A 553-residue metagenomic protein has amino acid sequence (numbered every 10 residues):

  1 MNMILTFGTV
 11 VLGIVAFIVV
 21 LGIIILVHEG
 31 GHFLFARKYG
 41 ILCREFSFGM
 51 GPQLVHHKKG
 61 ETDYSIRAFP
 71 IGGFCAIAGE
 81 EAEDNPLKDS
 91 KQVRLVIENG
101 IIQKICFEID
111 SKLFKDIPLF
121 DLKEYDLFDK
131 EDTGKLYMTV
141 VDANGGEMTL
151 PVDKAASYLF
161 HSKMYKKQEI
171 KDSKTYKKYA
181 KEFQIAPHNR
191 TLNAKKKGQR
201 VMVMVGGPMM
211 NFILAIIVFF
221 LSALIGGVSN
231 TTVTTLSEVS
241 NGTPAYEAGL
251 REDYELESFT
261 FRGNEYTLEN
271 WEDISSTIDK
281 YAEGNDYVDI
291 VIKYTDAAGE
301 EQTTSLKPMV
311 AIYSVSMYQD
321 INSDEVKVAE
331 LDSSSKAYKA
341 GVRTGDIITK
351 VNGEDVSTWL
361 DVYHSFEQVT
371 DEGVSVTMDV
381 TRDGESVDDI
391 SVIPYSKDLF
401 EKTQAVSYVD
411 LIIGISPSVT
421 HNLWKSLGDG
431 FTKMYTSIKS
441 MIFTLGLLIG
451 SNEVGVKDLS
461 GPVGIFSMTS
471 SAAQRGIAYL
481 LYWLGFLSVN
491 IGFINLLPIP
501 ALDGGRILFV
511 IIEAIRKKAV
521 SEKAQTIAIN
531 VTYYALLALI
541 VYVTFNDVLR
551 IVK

Functional and structural regions predicted by a protein language model:
N2-I4, T175-G198, Y313-K339, T344-I347 (+4 more regions): Functional transmembrane alpha-helices
T9-I101, C106-F183, L487-R516: Small-residue-rich helix-interface/hinge motifs
F35, G226-S229, F261-N264, G450 (+1 more regions): Juxtamembrane transmembrane-helix termini
A36-R44, G227-P244: Alpha-helical transmembrane signal-anchor/signal-peptide segments
Q199-S237, E272-S333, Y338, D379 (+2 more regions): PDZ/PDZ-like peptide-tail recognition elements
M202-A215, Y482-L496, L502: Pore domain of cation channels
Y246-E272, K339-L360, A528: Conserved PDZ fold ligand-binding element
I529-D547: Final/C-terminal transmembrane alpha-helix of multipass membrane proteins
